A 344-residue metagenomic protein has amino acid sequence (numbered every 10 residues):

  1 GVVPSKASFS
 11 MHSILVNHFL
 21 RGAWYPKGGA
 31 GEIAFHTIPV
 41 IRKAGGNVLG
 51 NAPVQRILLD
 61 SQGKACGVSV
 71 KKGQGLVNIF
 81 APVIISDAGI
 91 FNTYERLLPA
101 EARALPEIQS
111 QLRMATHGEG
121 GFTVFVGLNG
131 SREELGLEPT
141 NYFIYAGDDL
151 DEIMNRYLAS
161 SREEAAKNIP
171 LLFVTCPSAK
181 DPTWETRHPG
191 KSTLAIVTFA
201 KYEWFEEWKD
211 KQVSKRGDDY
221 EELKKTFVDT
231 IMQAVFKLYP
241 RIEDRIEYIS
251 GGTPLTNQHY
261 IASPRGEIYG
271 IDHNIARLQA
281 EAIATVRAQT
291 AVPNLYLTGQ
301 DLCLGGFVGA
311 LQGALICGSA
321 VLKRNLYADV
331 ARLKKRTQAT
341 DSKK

Functional and structural regions predicted by a protein language model:
G1-A44, N51, H259-R277: Active-site/ligand-binding neighborhood in enzyme catalytic cores
G1-P4, I169-T175, K237-L304: A glycine-rich dinucleotide-binding beta-alpha-beta segment and adjacent secondary-structure elements that constitute
Y25, Q55-R187: Mid-domain catalytic core of redox enzymes that form a hydrophobic substrate pocket/lid adjacent to a catalytic redox
N47, A52-C66, V70, G251-P264: Beta-rich nucleic-acid/ligand-interaction surfaces
L59, G63, K323-K344: Active-site-proximal substrate-binding core of FAD-dependent oxidoreductases
I85, V126, I196, V235 (+3 more regions): Hydrophobic, well-ordered secondary-structure elements that form the walls of internal hydrophobic environments
N129-G252: C-terminal segments that line or cap access tunnels to active or ligand-binding sites in enzymes and enzyme-associated
Q300-L322: A conserved FAD-binding loop/helix module that cradles the flavin
